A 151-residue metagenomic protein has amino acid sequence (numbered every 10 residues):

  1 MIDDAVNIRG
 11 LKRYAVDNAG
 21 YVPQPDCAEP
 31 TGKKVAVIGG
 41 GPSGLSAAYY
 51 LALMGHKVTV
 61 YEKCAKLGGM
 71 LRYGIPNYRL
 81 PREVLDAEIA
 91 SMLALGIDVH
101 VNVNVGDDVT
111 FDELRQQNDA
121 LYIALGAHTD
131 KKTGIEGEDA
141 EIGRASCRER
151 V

Functional and structural regions predicted by a protein language model:
M1-D17: Iron-sulfur (Fe-S) cluster-binding segments and ferredoxin-like electron-carrier domains, especially [2Fe-2S]
I2, G41-S43, K66: Residue-level detector of alpha-helix initiation sites
L11, L71-D119: N-terminal Rossmann-like dinucleotide/flavin-binding domain of flavoprotein oxidoreductases that bind FAD/FMN
Y14-E29, A87-D107, D130-R150: Glycine-rich dinucleotide-binding loop and its adjacent helix/turn
K34-T59: N-terminal Rossmann-like FAD-binding beta1-loop-alpha1 element of flavoenzymes
A48-Y50, R72-Y73, T133-G137: Short amphipathic alpha-helical segments
H56-R72: Glycine-rich FAD pyrophosphate-binding loop
N118-A120, A124-K132: Glycine-/small-residue-rich beta->alpha transition segments that form the dinucleotide
